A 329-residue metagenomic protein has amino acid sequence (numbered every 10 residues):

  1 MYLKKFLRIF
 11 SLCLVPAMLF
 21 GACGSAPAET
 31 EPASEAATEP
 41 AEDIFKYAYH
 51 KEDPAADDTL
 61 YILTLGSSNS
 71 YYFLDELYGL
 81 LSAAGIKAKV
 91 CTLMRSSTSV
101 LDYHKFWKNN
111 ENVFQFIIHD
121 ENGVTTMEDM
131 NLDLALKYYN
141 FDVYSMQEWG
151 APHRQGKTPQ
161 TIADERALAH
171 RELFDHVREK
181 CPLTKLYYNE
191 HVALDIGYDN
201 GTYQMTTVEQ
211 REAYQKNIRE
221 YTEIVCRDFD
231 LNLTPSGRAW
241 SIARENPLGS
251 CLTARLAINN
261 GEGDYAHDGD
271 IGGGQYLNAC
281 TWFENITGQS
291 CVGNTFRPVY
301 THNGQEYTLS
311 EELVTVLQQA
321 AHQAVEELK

Functional and structural regions predicted by a protein language model:
Y2-F10: Bacterial N-terminal signal peptides that target proteins for export
L19-A22: C-terminal motif of bacterial Sec signal peptides marking the signal peptidase cleavage site
G24-A26: Bacterial signal peptide processing site
A37-A83, L313: N-terminal module-boundary/linker segments of secreted carbohydrate-active enzymes
Y71-A167: Conserved SGNH/GDSL esterase-like catalytic core that processes O-acyl groups on lipids and polysaccharides
M130-G272: Alpha-helical cap/lid subdomain in secreted, periplasmic, or secretory-pathway luminal O-acyl-processing enzymes
A257-K329: Conserved catalytic region of serine esterases and O-acyltransferases that act on ester linkages in lipids
